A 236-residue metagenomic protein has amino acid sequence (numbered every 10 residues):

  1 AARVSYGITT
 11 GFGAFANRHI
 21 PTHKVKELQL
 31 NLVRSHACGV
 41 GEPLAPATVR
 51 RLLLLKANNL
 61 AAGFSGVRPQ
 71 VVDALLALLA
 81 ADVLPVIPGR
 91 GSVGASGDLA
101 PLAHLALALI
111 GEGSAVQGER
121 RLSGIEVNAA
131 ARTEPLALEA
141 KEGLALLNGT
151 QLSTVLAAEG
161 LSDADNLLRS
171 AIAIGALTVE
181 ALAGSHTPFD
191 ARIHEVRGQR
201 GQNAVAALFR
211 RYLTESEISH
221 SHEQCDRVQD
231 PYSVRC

Functional and structural regions predicted by a protein language model:
A1-N17: N-terminal, positively charged, Ser/Thr/Ala/Gly-biased leader segments that form transit/presequence-like amphipathic
R3, R18, G201, V205: Polyanion/phosphate-binding surface patch
I8-F12, H23-K24, G41-R50, A191 (+1 more regions): Glycine-rich nucleotide/cofactor/substrate-binding loop typically near the N-terminus or early in the first domain
A14-Q29: Glycine-rich loop at the start of a catalytic domain that most often binds anionic cofactors/ligands
L30, H36: A short, basic-hydrophobic beta/loop patch
A37-A45, V49-Q199: Active-site cavity-forming subdomains of large catalytic enzyme subunits
V179-C236: Accessory "access/gating" subregions that flank catalytic or transport cores
